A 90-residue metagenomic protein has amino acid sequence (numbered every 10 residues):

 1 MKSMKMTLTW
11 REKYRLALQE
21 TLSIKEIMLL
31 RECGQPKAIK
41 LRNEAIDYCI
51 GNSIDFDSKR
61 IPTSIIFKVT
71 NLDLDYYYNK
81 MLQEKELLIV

Functional and structural regions predicted by a protein language model:
M1-Q19: A detector for short, charged/polar N-terminal pre-domain segments
K2-K5, I24-K25, R42-E44: A short alpha-helix capping/helix-coil boundary motif
E12-Y14, M81-K85: Long, compositionally biased, charged low-complexity segments
R15-A38: Polyanion-binding surface elements
E32-M81, L88-I89: Major-groove DNA-recognition helix of helix-turn-helix-type DNA-binding domains
